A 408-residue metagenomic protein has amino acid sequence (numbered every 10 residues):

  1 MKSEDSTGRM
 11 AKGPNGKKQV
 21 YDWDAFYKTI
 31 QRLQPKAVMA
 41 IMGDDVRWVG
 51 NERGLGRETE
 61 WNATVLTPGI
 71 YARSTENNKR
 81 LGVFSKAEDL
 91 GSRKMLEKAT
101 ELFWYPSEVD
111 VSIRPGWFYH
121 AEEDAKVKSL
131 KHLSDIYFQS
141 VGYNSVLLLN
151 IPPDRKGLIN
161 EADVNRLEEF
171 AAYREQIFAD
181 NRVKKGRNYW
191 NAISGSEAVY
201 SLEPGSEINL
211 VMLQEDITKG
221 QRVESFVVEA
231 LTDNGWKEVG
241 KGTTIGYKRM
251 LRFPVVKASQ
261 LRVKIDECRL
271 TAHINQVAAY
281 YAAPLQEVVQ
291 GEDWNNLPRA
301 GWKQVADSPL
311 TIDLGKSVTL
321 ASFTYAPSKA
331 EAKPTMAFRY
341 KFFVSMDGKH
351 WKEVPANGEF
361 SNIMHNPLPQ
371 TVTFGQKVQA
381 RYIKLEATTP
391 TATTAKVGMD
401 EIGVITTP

Functional and structural regions predicted by a protein language model:
M1-D233, E238-P254, K264-Q276, Y280-P284 (+2 more regions): Mature catalytic domains of secreted/periplasmic carbohydrate-active enzymes
T100, P284-V305: Predominantly extracellular/luminal regions of secreted and cell-surface proteins, especially disulfide-bonded
D124-K128, K185, T243-T244, V289-P298 (+2 more regions): Short intrinsically disordered coil segments
D135, S308-P309: Positions in alpha-helical segments
W190-G195, I217-P284, V305-S308, S317 (+1 more regions): Trp- and acidic/polar-enriched beta-sheet ligand-binding modules for extracellular glycan and matrix recognition
Y200, L310-I312: Short surface loop/edge beta-strand patches of beta-sandwich-type extracellular domains that form ligand-contact sites
E203-L210, A258, G315-T324, Q379-R381: Extended extracellular/luminal ectodomain segments enriched in beta-structured repeat modules
